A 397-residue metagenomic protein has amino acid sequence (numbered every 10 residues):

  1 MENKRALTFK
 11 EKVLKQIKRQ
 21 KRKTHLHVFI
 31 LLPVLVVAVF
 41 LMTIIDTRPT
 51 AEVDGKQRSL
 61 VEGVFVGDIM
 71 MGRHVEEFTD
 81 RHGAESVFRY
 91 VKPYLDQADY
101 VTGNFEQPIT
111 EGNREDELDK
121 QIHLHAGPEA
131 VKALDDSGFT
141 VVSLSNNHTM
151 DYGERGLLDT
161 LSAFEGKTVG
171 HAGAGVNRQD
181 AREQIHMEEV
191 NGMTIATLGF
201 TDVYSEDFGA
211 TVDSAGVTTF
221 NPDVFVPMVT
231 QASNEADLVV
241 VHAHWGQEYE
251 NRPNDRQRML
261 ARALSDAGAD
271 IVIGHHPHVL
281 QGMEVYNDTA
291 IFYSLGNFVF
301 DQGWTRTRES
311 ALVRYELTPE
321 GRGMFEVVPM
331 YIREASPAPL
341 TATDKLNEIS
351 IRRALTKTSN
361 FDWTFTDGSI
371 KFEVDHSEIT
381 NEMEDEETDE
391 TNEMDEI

Functional and structural regions predicted by a protein language model:
E2-I397: Acidic, metal/ion-coordinating pockets
